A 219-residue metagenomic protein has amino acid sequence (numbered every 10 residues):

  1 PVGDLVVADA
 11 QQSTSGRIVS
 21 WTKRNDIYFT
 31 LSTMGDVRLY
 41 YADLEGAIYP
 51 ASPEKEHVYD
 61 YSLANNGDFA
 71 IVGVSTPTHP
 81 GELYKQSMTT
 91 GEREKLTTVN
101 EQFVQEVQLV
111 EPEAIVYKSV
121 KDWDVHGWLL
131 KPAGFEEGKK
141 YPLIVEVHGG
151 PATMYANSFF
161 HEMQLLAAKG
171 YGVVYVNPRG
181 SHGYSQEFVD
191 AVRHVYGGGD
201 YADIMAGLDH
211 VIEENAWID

Functional and structural regions predicted by a protein language model:
P1-T22, S32, Y41-Y59, M88-P112 (+2 more regions): Multi-bladed beta-propeller domains
T22-R24, N65-N66: Residue-level detector of Asp-centered blade-edge/turn motifs that repeat once per structural unit in beta-propeller
D26-Y28, A51, A70: Hydrophobic beta-strand positions that form the internal "hydrophobic ladder" of WD40/Gbeta-like beta-propeller blades
T30-S32, A42, G73, K118: Surface-exposed loop and edge beta-strand positions of immunoglobulin-like domains
L31-V37, T76-H79: Short, solvent-exposed loop/turn segments at conserved positions within beta-propeller repeat blades
Y59-D219: Serine-hydrolase catalytic core recognition
